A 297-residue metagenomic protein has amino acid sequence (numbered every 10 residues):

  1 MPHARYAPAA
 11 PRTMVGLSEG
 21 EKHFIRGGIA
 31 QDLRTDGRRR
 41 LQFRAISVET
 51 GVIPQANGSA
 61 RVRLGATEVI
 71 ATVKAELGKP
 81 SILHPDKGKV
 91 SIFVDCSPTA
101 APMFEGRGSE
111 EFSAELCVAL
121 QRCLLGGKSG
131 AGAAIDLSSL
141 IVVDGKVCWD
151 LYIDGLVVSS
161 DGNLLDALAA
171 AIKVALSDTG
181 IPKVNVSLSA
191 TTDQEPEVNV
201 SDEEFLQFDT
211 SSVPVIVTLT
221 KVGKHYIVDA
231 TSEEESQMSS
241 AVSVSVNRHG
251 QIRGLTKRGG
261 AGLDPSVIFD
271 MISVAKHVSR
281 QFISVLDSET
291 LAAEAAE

Functional and structural regions predicted by a protein language model:
P2-E297: Polyanion-binding surfaces on beta-sheet-dominated domains and ring/shell assemblies
